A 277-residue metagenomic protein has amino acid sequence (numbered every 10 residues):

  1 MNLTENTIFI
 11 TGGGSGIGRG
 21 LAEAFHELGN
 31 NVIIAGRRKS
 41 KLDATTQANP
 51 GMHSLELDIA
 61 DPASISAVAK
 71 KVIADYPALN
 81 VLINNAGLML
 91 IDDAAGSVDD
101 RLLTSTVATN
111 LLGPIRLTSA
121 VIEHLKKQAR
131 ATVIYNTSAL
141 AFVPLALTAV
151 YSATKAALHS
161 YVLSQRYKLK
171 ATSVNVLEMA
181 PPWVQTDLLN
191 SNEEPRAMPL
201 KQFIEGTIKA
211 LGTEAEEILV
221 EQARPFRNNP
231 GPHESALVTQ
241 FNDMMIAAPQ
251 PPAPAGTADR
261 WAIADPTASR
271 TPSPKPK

Functional and structural regions predicted by a protein language model:
G12-G16: Conserved glycine-rich cofactor-binding loop
L28-A44: Conserved glycine-rich Rossmann-like NAD(P)H-binding loop of the short-chain dehydrogenase/reductase
L57-K70, D100: The beta1-alpha1 cofactor-binding region of Rossmann-like NAD(H)/NADP(H)-dependent oxidoreductases
S66, M89-T104, L147-V150: Conserved mid-core segment of classical short-chain dehydrogenase/reductases
T118, T154: Active-site helix of classical SDR
S138: Residue(s) in the substrate-gating loop at a strand-loop-helix junction that position the organic substrate next
E178-M179, N190-S235, T271: C-terminal helical subdomain
